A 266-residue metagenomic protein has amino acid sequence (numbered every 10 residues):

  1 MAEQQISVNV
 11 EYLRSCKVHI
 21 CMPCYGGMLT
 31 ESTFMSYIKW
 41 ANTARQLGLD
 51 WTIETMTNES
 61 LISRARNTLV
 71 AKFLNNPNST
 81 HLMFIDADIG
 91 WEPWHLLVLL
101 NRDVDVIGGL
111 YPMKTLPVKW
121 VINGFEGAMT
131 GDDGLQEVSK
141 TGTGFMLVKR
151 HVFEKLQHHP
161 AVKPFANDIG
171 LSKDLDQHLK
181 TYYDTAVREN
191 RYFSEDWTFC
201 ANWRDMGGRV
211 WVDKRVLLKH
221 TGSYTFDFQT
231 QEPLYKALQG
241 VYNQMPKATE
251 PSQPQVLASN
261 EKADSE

Functional and structural regions predicted by a protein language model:
M1-S60, R64, P254-E266: N-proximal low-complexity "stem/linker" segments adjacent to membrane-targeting elements
A2-N9, L13-H19, V162-E266: C-terminal catalytic/acceptor-binding lobe
K39-T43, T68-K72, V98: A generic secondary-structure signal
R45, L100, W203-R204: Anion (oxyanion) recognition and catalysis
D50, D88, D105, R209-V210 (+1 more regions): Residue-level detector of anion-binding/catalytic polar loops
N67-H81: Active-site nucleotide-sugar/metal-binding loop of Leloir-type enzymes
V70, E92-D184: Conserved catalytic core of nucleotide-sugar-dependent glycosyltransferases
N78-G90: Short beta-strand-to-loop acidic/aromatic patch adjacent to the donor-nucleotide binding site
